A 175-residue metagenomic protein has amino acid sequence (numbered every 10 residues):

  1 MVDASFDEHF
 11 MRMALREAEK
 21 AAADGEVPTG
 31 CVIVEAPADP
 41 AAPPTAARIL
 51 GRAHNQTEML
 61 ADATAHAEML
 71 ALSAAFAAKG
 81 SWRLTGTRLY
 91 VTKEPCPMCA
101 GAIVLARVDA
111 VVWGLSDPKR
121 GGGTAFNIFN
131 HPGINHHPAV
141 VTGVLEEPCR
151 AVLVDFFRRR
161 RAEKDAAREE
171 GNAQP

Functional and structural regions predicted by a protein language model:
M1-A21, D39-T45, P95-P175: Zinc-dependent deaminase
M11, L50, E68, L72 (+1 more regions): A general structural signal for well-ordered alpha-helical segments in protein cores
A14, A18-A21, C31, A67 (+1 more regions): Small-residue (primarily alanine) positions within well-ordered alpha-helices, especially packing/interaction faces
E26-T29: Short, small/polar residue-rich loop motifs at catalytic or cofactor-binding pockets
V32-P37: Short hydrophobic alpha-helical segments used for membrane anchoring or interfacial signaling
A47-T57: Short beta->alpha transition motifs characteristic of CBS
T57-L70: A short, polar/charged loop-to-alpha-helix boundary motif
S81-E94: Immediate flanking context of iron-sulfur cluster ligation sites
